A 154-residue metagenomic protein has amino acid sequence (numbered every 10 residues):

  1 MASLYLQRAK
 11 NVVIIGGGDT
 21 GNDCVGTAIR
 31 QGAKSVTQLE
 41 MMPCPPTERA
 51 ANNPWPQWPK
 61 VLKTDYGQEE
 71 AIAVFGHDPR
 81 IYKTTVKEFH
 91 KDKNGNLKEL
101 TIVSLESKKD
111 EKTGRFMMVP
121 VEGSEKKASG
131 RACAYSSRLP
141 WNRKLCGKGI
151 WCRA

Functional and structural regions predicted by a protein language model:
M1-A2, Q7-R8, R30-A154: A Rossmann-like FAD-binding core segment of flavoenzymes
Q7-G18: Beta1/beta-strand and adjacent pyrophosphate-binding region of the FAD-binding site in flavoprotein oxidoreductases
G21: N-terminal Rossmann-fold NAD(P) dinucleotide-binding loop
